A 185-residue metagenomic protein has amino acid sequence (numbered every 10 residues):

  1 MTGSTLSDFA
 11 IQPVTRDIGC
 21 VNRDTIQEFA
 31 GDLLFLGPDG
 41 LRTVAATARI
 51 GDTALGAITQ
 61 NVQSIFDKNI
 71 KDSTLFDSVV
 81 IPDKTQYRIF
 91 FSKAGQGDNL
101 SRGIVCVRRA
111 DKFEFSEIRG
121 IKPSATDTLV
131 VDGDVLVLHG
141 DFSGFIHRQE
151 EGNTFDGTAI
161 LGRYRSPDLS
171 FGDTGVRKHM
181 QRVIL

Functional and structural regions predicted by a protein language model:
M1-T15: Surface-exposed extracellular loop regions of Gram-negative outer-membrane beta-barrel proteins
D17-D32, P38-L185: Beta-sheet repeat architectures centered on beta-propellers
